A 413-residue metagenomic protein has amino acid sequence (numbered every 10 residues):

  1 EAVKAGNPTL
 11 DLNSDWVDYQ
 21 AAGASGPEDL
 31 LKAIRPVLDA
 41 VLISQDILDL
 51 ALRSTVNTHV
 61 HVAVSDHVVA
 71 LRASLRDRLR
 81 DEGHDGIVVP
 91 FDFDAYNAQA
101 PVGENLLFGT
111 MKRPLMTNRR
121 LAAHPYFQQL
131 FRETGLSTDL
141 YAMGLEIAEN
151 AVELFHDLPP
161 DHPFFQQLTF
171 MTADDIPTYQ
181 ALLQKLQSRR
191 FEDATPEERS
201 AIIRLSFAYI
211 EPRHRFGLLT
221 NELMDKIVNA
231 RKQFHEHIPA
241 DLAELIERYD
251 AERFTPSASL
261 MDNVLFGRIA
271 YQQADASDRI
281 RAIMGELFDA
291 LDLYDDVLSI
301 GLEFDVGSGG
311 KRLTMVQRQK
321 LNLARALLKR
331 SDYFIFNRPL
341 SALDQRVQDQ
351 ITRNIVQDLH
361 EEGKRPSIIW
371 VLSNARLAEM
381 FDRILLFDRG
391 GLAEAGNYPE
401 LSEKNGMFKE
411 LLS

Functional and structural regions predicted by a protein language model:
E1-R35, V41-N105, T110-A122, T138-N263 (+4 more regions): ABC-fold ATPase nucleotide-binding domain signature/coupling loops
P36-S44, Q129-L136, E403-S413: C-terminal boundary and immediately downstream tail of ABC-type ATPase nucleotide-binding domains
G109, A326-F334, A342: A short, proline-enriched helix->beta-strand linker immediately N-terminal to the Walker B motif in ABC-type P-loop
Q317-Q319, D349, S367: Residues in the signature-helix immediately C-terminal to the ABC NBD "C-loop/LSGGQ" signature motif
S341-Q357, R376: Conserved D-loop/post-Walker B switch-helix segment of ABC ATPase nucleotide-binding domains
N354-L372, A378: Conserved catalytic loops of ABC-family nucleotide-binding domains
S367, E379-L386, G406-M407: Conserved catalytic segment of ABC-fold P-loop ATPases
R389-E400: Conserved switch/coupling elements of ABC/ABC-like ATPase nucleotide-binding domains
